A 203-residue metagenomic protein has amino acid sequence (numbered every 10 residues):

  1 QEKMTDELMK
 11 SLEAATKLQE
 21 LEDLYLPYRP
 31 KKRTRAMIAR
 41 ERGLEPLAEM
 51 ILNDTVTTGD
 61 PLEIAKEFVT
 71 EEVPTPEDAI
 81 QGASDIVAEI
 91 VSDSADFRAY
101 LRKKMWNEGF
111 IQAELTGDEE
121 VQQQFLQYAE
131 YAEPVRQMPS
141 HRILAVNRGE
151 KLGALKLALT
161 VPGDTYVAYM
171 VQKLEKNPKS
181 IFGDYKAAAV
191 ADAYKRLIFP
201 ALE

Functional and structural regions predicted by a protein language model:
Q1-E203: Duplex nucleic acid-engaging cores and interfaces of nucleic-acid transaction enzymes
